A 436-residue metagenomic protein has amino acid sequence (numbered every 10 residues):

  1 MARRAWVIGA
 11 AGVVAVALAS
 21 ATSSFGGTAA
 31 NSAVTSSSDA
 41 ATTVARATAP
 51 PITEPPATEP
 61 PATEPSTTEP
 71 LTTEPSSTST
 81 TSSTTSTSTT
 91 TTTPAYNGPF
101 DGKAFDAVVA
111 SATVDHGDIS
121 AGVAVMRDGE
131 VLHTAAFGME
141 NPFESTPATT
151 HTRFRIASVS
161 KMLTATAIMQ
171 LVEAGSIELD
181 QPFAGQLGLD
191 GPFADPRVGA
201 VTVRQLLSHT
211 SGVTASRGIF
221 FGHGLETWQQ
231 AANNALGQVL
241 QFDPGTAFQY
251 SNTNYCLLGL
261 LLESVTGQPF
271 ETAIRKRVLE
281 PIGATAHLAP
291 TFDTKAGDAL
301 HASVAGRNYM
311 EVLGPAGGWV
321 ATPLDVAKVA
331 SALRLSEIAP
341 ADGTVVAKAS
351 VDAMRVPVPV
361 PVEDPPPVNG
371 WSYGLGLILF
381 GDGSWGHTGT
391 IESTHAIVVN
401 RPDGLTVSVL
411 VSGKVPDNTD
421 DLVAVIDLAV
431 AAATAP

Functional and structural regions predicted by a protein language model:
M1-A148, Q170-I177, S208, S264 (+2 more regions): N-terminal leader/targeting segments and the immediately adjacent pre-domain N-terminus
A2, V16, A21-G27, T93-A135 (+1 more regions): Catalytic loop of the DD-peptidase/beta-lactamase superfamily, centered on the K-T-G motif and neighboring
D101, F105, I156, S160 (+5 more regions): Hydrophobic (often cysteine-bearing) scaffold residues that line and stabilize catalytic clefts of nucleotide/cofactor
V109, V123, G129, K161-T164 (+9 more regions): Residue-level preference for non-acidic, small/hydrophobic
H116-G122, F143-Q205, F242-S251, G314: Short active-site loop at a secondary-structure junction that contains or immediately precedes the catalytic residue(s)
V125-R127, L187, T291: A general secondary-structure junction signal
T134, N141, A194-T390, I397: Short, surface-exposed loop or secondary-structure junction motifs that flank catalytic or metal-binding residues
G138, T149, A184, R355 (+1 more regions): Residue-level detector of conserved, well-ordered beta-strand and adjacent loop positions that form binding/recognition
